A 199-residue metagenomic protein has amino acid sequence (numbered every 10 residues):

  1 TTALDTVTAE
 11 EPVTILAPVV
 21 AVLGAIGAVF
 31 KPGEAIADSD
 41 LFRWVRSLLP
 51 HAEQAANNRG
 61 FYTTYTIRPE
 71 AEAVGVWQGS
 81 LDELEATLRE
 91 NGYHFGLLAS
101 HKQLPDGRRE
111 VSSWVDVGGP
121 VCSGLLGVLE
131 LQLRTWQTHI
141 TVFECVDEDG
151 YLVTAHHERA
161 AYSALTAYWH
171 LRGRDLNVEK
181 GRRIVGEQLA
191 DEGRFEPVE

Functional and structural regions predicted by a protein language model:
D5, A9-E10, K31, G96-A99: A composition-driven signal for long, intrinsically disordered, charge-rich low-complexity tracts
D5-V22: Hydrophobic alpha-helical transmembrane segments
P18-E34: Alpha-helical membrane-embedded segments
G33-E148, L152-E199: Ser/Thr-rich, low-complexity intrinsically disordered terminal regions
